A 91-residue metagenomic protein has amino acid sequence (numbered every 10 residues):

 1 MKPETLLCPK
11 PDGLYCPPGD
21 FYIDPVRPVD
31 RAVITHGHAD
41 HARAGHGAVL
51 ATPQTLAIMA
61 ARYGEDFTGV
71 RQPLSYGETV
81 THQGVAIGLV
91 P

Functional and structural regions predicted by a protein language model:
M1-R31, H38-H41, L74-P91: Core dinuclear metal-dependent hydrolase active-site scaffold
T35-H38, L50: Short N-terminal signal/transit or membrane-insertion segments and the immediately adjacent low-complexity/disordered
A44-H46: Metal-dependent catalytic neighborhoods of phosphoester/phosphodiester hydrolases
A48-L56: Short internal beta-strands
P53, T68-L74: Short hydrophobic/aromatic-enriched beta-strand-loop microsegments
M59: Conserved phosphoryl-transfer catalytic core
Y63: Active-site catalytic pocket residues across diverse enzymes, especially alpha/beta-hydrolases
